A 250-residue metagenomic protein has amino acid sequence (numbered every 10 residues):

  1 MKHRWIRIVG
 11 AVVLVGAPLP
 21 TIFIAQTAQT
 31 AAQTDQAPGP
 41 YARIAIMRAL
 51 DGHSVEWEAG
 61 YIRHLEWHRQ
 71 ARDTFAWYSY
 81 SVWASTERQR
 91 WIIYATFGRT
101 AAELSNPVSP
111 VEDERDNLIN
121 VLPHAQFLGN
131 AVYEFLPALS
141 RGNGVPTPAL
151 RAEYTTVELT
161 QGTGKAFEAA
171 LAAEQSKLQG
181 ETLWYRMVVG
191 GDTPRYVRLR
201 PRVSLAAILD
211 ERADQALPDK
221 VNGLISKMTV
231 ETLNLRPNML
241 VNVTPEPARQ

Functional and structural regions predicted by a protein language model:
K2-V13: Bacterial N-terminal signal peptides that target proteins for export
G16-Q26: C-terminal segment of classical bacterial N-terminal signal peptides
A25-Q250: Short S/T/G/P-rich N-terminal loop/turn motif that feeds into the first structured element of a domain
